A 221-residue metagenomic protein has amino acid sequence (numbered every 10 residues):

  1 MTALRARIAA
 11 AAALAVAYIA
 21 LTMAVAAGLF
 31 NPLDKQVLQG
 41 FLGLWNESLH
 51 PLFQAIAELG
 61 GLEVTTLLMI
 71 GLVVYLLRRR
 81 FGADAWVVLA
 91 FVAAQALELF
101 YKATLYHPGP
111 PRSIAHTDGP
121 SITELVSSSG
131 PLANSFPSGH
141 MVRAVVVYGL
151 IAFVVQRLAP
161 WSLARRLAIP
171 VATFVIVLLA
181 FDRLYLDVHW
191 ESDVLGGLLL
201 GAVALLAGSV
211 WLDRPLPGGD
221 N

Functional and structural regions predicted by a protein language model:
M1-L68, T104-S128: N-terminal transmembrane-helix/juxtamembrane module of multi-pass inner/ER membrane proteins
R5-A13, M69-L97: Interfacial segments of alpha-helical transmembrane regions
A17-A20, V92-F100, F174-L184: Aromatic-anchored segments of alpha-helical transmembrane domains
T22-A26, L38, E98-Y106, A152 (+2 more regions): Membrane-water interface at transmembrane helix exits
V37, I56, Y101, H140 (+1 more regions): Divalent metal-coordination and catalytic microenvironments
A57-R79, R143-I151, V155: Hydrophobic alpha-helical transmembrane segments
D118-N221: Membrane-embedded catalytic cores of phosphoryl/pyrophosphoryl-handling enzymes
